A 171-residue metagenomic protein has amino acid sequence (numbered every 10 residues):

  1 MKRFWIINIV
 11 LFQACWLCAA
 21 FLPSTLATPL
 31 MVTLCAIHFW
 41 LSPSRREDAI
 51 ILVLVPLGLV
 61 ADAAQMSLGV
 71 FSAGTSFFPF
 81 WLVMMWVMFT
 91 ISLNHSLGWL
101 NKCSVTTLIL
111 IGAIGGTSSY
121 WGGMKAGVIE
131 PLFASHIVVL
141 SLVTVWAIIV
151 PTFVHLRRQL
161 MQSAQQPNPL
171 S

Functional and structural regions predicted by a protein language model:
M1-S171: Aromatic-rich, lipid-facing transmembrane alpha helices and their immediate juxtamembrane interface loops in integral
